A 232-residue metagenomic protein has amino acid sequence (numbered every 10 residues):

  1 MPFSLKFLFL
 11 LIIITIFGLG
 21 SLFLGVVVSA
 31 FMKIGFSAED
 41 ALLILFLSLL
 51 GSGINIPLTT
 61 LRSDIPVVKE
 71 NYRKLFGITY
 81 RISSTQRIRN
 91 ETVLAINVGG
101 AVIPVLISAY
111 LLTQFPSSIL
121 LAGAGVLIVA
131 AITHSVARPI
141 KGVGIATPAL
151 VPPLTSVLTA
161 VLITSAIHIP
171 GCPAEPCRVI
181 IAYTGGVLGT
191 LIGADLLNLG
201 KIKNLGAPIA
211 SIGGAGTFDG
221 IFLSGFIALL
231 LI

Functional and structural regions predicted by a protein language model:
M1-F23, A30-L43, G144-L154, T159-I232: C-terminal transmembrane helix-loop-helix hairpin of multi-pass membrane proteins
M1-L8, I78-E91, V105-S117, A131-G142 (+1 more regions): Short juxtamembrane and helix-loop transition motifs at transmembrane-helix boundaries in membrane proteins
L19, S29, G35-F46, I54 (+1 more regions): Hydrophobic alpha-helical transmembrane bundles of multi-pass membrane proteins
L24-S29, I54-R62, S84, A131-G142 (+1 more regions): C-terminal ends of transmembrane helices
A41-T59, T79-I82: A generic, lipid-embedded transmembrane alpha helix
F46-L49, A101, V105, I128-A131 (+3 more regions): Hydrophobic alpha-helical transmembrane segments of multipass integral membrane proteins
P57-A109: A glycine-rich, hydrophobic loop/mini-helix early in the fold
V98-P104, S108-E175: Conserved mixed alpha/beta catalytic, RNA-binding, or beta-rich assembly cores of soluble enzyme, regulatory
